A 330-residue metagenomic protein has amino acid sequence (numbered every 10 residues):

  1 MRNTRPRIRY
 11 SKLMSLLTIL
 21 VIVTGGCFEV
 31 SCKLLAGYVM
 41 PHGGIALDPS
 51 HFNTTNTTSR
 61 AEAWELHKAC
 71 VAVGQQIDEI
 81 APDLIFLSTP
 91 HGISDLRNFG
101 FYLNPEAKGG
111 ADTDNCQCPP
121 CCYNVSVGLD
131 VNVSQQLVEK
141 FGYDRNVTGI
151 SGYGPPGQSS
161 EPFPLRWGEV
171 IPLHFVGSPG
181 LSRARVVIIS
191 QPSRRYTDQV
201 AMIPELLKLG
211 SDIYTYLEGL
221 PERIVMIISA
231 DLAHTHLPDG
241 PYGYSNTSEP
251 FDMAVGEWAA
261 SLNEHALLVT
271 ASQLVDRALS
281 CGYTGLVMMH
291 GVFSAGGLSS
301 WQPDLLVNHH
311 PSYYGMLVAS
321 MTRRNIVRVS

Functional and structural regions predicted by a protein language model:
M1-L17: Classical eukaryotic N-terminal signal peptides for Sec-dependent ER targeting/secretion, especially the positively
K12-F28: Cleavable N-terminal signal peptides of Sec/SRP-targeted secreted and luminal proteins
E29-D83, N98-S211, G219, D239-S330: Flexible, D/E/H-enriched segments
G44, H91-I93, L232-A233: Catalytic metal-binding/acid-base residues of hydrolase active sites
D83-T89, I189, E222-L232: Beta-strand elements within well-structured catalytic alpha/beta cores of enzymes that handle phosphate/sulfate esters
S94, R195, T235: Flexible, glycine-rich phosphate/dinucleotide-binding loops and adjacent beta-alpha linkers at cofactor/substrate
Y216: Short alpha-helical functional segments enriched in proximate histidine and acidic residues
L232-T235, G240: A structural signal for small-residue-enriched, beta-sheet-centric alpha/beta enzyme cores and oligomeric scaffold folds
